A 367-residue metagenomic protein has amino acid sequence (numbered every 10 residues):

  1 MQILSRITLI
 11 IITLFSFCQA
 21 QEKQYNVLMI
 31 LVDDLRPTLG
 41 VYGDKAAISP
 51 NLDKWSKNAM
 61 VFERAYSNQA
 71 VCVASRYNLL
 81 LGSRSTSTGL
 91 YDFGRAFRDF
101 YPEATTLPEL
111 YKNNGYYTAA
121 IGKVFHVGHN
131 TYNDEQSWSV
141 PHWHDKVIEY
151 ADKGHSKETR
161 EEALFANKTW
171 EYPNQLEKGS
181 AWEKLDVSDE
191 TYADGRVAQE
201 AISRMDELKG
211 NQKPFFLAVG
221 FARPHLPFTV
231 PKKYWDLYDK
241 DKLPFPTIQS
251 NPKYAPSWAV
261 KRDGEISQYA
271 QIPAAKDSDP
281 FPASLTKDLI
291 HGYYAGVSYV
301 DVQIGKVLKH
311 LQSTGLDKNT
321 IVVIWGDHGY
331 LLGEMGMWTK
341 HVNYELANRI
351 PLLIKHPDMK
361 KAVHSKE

Functional and structural regions predicted by a protein language model:
Q2-I10: Sec-dependent signal peptide recognition, specifically the positively charged N-region followed immediately by
I3, Q19-E367: Formylglycine-dependent sulfatase
I10-A20: Hydrophobic h-region of N-terminal signal peptides that target proteins for export in Gram-negative bacteria
